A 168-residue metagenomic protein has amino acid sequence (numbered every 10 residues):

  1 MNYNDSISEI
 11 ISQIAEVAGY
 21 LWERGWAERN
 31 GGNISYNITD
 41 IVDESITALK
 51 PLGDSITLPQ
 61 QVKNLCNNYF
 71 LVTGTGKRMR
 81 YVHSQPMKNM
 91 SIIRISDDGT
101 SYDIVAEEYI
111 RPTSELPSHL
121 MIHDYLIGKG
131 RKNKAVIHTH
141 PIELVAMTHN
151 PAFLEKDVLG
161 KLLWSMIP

Functional and structural regions predicted by a protein language model:
M1-P168: Glycine-rich flexible loops
